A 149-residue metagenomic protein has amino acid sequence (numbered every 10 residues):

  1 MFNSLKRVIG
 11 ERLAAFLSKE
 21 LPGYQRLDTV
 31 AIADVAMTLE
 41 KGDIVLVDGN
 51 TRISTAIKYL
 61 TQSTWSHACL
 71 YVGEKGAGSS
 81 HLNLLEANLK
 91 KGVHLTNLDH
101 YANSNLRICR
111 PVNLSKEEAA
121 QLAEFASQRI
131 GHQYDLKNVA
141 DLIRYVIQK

Functional and structural regions predicted by a protein language model:
M1-K149: Cysteine-nucleophile amide-bond enzymes
